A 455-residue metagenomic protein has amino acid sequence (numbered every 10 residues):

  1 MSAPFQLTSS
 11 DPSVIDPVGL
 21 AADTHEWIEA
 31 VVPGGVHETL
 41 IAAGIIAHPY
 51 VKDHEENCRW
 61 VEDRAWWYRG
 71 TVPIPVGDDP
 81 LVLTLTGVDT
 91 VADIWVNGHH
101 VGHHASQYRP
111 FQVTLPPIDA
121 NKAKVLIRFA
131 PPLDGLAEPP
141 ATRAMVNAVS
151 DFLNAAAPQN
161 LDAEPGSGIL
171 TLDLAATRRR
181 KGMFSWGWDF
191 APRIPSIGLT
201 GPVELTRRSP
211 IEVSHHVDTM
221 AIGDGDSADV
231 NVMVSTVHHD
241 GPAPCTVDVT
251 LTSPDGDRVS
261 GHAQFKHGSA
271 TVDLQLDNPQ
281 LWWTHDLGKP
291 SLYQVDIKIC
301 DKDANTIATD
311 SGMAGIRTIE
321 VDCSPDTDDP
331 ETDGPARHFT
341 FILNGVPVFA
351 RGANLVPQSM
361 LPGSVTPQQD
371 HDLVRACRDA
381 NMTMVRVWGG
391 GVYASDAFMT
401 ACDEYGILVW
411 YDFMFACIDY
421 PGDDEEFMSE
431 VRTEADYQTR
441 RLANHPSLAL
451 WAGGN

Functional and structural regions predicted by a protein language model:
M1-V385, Y393, E404: Secreted/periplasmic carbohydrate-active enzymes, especially glycoside hydrolases
V61, C417, S447: Helix-terminus loop motifs that line ligand-binding clefts
F129, G352, G389, Y411-F413 (+1 more regions): A cross-domain feature marking catalytic cores of carbohydrate-active enzymes and several ubiquitous metabolic/repair
D370, S395, V431, A435: Aromatic/hydrophobic pocket-lining residues that form the small-molecule binding cavity in soluble enzyme cores
V374, M399, A435-T439: Generic structural signal for well-ordered alpha-helices, preferentially at hydrophobic/aromatic core positions
M384-S429: Aromatic-lined substrate-binding rim segments of carbohydrate-active enzymes
D423-L442: Ligand-binding grooves and catalytic loops that recognize ribose/phosphate and carbohydrate rings, and esterified lipid
Y437-N455: Active-site groove signature of glycoside hydrolases
